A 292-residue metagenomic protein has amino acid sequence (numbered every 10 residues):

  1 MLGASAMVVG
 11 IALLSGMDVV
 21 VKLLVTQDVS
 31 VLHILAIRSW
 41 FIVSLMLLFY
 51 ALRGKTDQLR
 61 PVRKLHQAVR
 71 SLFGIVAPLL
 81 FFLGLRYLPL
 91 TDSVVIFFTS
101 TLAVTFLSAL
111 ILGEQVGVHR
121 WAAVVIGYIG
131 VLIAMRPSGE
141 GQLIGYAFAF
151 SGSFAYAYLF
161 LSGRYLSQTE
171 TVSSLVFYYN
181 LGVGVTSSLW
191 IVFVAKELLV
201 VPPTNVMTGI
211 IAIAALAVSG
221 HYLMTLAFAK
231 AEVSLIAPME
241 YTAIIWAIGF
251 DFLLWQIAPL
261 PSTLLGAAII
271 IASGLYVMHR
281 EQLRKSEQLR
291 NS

Functional and structural regions predicted by a protein language model:
L2-G10, Y50-A51, T56-L80, I144-G152 (+1 more regions): Loop-to-transmembrane-helix transition segments
I11-G16, L47, S71-L79, T101-F106 (+7 more regions): Hydrophobic/small/kink-forming positions within alpha-helical transmembrane segments of polytopic membrane proteins
K22, M46, G141-P202, V206-M207 (+1 more regions): Transmembrane alpha-helical segments that form core, pore/gating elements of small-molecule transporters/exporters
V29-V76, A155-L159, Y178-A195: Transmembrane alpha-helices of multi-pass small-molecule transport proteins
V43-R63, I129-G141, G184-V206, F252-L253 (+2 more regions): Membrane-interface helix-cap regions at the ends of transmembrane helices in multi-pass membrane proteins
F81-L83, S100-A122, I245-L264: C-terminal transmembrane-helix exit sites in multi-pass transporters
V94-T99, L166, E170-G182, Y222-F252: Helix-helix packing/entry segments at the starts of transmembrane helices
H119-M135, S262-E281: Hydrophobic transmembrane alpha-helices of multi-pass small-molecule transport proteins
